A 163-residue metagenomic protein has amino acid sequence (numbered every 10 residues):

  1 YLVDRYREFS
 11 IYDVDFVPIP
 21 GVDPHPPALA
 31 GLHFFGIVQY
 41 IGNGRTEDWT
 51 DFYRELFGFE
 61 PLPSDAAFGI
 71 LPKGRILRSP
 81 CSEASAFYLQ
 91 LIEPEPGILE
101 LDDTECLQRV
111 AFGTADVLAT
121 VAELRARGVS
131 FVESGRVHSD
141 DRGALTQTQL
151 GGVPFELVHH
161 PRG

Functional and structural regions predicted by a protein language model:
Y1-Q39, D51, L62-Y88, L118-G163: Vicinal oxygen chelate
Y40, A111-A115: Short hydrophobic/aromatic beta-strand micro-patches that form the beta-sheet surface supporting nucleotide- or nucleic
R45, T114-L118: Helix N-cap motif at beta-to-alpha junctions
R45-P61: Amphipathic alpha-helical segments
F87-E95: A beta-strand-loop signature enriched in Asp, Gly, Thr, and Trp that corresponds to the sialidase/neuraminidase Asp-box
G97, A111, R162-G163: Proline/glycine-anchored alpha-helix kink/cap motifs
D103-E105: Donor-sugar nucleotide-binding helix/loop cap in glycosyltransferases
L107-R109: Loop/turn-rich, solvent-exposed surfaces of beta-rich toroidal or solenoidal domains
